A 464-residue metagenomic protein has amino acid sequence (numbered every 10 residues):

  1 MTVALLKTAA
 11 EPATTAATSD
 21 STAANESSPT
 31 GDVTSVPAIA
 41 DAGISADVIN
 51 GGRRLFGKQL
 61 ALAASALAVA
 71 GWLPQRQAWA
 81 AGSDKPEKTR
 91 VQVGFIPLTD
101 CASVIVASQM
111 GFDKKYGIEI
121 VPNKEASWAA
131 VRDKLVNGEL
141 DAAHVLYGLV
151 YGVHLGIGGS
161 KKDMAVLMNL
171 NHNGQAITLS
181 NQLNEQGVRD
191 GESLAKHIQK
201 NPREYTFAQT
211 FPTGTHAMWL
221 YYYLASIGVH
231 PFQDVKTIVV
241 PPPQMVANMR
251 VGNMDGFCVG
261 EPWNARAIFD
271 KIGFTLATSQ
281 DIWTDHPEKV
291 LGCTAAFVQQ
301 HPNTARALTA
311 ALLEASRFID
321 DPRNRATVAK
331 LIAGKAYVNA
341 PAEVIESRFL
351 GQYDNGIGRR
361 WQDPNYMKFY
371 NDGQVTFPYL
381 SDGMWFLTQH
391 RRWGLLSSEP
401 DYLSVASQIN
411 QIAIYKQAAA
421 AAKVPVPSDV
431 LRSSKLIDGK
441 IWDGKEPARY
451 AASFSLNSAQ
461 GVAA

Functional and structural regions predicted by a protein language model:
M1-L55, R76-W79: N-terminal secretory signal peptides
R53-A70: N-terminal export leaders
A80-V239, V251-I268, I272-D285, K435-S455: Short, glycine-/small- and polar/acidic-enriched structural segments that line small-molecule recognition paths
L140-A142, V240-T275, T294, A326 (+3 more regions): Ligand-binding pocket segment of bilobal, Venus flytrap-like solute-binding proteins
I177-T178, V290-C293, F297-V298: Short glycine- and hydrophobic/aromatic-rich loop-to-beta-strand nucleating segment in the catalytic cores
Q300-Q411: Secondary-structure end/capping motifs
M384-A464: Conserved C-terminal helix/tail region of periplasmic/extracytoplasmic solute-binding proteins
